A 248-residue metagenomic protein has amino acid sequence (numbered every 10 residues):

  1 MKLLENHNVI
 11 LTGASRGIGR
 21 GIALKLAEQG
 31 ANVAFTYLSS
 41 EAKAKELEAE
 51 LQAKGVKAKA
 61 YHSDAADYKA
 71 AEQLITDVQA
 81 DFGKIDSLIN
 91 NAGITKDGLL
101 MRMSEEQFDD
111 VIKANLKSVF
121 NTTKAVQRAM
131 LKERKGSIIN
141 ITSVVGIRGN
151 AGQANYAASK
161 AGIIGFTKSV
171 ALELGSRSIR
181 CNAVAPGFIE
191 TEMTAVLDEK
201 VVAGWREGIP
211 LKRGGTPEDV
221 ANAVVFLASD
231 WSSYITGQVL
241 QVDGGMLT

Functional and structural regions predicted by a protein language model:
N8, S15-G17: Conserved glycine-rich cofactor-binding loop
A31-E46: Conserved glycine-rich Rossmann-like NAD(P)H-binding loop of the short-chain dehydrogenase/reductase
L99-L100, S104-I112, T194, W205: Substrate-binding pocket helix/loop in short-chain dehydrogenase/reductase
T123, S159, T167: Active-site helix of classical SDR
R128, L172-S176, S233: Alpha-helical segment proximal to the catalytic Tyr-Lys
S143: Residue(s) in the substrate-gating loop at a strand-loop-helix junction that position the organic substrate next
A183, R206-W231, I235, G244: C-terminal helical subdomain
